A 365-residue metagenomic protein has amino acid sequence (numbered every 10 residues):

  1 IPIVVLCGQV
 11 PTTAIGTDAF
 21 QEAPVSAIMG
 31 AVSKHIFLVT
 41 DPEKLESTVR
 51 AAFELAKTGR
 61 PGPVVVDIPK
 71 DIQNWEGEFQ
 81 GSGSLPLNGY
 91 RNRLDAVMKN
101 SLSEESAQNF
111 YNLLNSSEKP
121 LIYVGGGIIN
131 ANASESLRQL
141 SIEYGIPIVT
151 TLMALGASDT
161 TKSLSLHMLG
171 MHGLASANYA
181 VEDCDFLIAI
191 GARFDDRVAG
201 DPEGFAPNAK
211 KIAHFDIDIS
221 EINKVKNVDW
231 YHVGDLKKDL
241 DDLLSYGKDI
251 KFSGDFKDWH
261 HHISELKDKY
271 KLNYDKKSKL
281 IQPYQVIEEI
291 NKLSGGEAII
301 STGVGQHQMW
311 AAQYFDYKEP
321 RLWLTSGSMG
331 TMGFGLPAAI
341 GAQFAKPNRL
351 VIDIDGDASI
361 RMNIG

Functional and structural regions predicted by a protein language model:
I1-I250, L293-G296, L350: N-terminal alpha/beta PP-like core and its mobile active-site loop of ThDP/TPP-dependent enzymes
I1-T13, S176-N178, D183-D195, M309-G365: Thiamine diphosphate
T17-D18, A96-N109, L169-G173, I281-Q282 (+3 more regions): A general structural motif
V65, I250-S264: Short, flexible loop/turn segments with low-complexity composition
L121-G125, I299-G303, D357: Short hydrophobic beta-strand segments
G125-I129, K276, G356-A358: Conserved short loop/turn motifs at secondary-structure junctions
N130-A133, L240, Q308-A311, N363-I364: Short, well-ordered alpha-helical microsegments
H262-N348: Active-site diphosphate/adenylate-binding microenvironment
